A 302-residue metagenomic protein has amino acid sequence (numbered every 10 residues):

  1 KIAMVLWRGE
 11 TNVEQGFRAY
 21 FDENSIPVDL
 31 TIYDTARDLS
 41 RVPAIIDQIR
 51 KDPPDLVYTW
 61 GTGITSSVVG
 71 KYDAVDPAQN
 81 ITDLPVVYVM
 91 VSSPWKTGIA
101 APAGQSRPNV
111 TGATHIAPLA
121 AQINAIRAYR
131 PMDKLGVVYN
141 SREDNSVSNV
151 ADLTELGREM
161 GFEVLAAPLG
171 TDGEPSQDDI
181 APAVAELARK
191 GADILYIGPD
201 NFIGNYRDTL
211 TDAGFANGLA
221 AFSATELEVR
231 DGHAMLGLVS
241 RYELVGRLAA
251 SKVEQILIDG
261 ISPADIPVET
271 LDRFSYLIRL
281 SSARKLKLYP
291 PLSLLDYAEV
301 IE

Functional and structural regions predicted by a protein language model:
K1-E302: Short hydrophobic alpha-helices and adjacent helix-cap/hinge residues
